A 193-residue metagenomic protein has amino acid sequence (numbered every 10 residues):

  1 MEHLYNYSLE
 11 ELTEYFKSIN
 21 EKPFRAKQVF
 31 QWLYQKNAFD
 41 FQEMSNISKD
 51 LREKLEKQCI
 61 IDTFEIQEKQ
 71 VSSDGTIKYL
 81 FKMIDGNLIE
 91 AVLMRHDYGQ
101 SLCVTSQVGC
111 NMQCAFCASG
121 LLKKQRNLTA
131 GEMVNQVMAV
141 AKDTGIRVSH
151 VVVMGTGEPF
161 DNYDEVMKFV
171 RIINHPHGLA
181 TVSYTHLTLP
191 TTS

Functional and structural regions predicted by a protein language model:
M1-Q100: Flexible, acidic/Gly-rich N-terminal and inter-domain linker regions that tether and position cofactor-handling modules
R95-E132: Canonical Radical SAM [4Fe-4S] cluster-binding loop centered on the CxxxCxxC motif and its immediate flanking residues
G120-H150: Conserved alpha-helical substructure of the radical SAM core
V134-A141, M167-H175: Short, well-ordered amphipathic alpha-helices
I146-I172: Conserved glycine-rich "GG(E/T)P / GGGxP" loop and the immediately following alpha-helix in the radical SAM core
H175-T181: Short helix-capping segments at alpha-helix termini
T185-T191: Conserved small/polar residues in nucleotide/adenosyl-binding loops
